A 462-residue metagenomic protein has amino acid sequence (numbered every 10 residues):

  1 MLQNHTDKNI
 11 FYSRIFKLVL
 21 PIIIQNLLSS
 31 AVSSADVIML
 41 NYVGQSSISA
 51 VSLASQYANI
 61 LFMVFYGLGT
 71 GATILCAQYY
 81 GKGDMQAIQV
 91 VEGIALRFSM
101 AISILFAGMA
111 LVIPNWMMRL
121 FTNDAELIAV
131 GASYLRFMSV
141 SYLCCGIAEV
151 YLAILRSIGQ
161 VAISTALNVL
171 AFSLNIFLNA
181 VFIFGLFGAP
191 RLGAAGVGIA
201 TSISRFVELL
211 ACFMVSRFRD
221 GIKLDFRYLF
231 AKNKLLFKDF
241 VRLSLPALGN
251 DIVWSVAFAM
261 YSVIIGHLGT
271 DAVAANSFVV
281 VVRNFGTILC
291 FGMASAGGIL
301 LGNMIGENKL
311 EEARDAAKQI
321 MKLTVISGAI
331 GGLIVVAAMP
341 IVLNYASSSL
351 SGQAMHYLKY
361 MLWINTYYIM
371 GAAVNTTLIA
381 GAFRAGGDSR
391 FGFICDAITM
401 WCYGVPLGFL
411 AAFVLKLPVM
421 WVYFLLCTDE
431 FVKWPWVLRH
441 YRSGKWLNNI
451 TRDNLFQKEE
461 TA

Functional and structural regions predicted by a protein language model:
M1-I22, C76-S141, A189-S244, L301-Y368 (+1 more regions): Short alpha-helical transmembrane segments in multi-pass integral membrane proteins
T6-I38, Y42-V43, Q56-G71, L75 (+6 more regions): N-terminal transmembrane alpha-helices
K17-D36, F137, A171, S204-E208 (+4 more regions): Transmembrane helical elements of multi-pass membrane transporters/channels
L27, A31-S49, M118-A125, V181-L192 (+4 more regions): Helix-terminus/linker motif at the lipid-water interface of multi-pass membrane proteins
L40-N59, V91, A125-V130, A194-G196 (+5 more regions): Interfacial/gating helices of multi-pass transporter permease domains
I48-L111, C145-S164, S262, A275-M339 (+1 more regions): Small-residue-rich hydrophobic transmembrane alpha-helices
I60-M63, N175-N179, L209-F213, F285-I288 (+3 more regions): Hydrophobic transmembrane alpha-helices of multi-pass small-molecule transporters
G69, M138-S157, S164-F172, V197-C212 (+5 more regions): Short runs within selected transmembrane alpha-helices of multi-pass transporters and secretion channels
